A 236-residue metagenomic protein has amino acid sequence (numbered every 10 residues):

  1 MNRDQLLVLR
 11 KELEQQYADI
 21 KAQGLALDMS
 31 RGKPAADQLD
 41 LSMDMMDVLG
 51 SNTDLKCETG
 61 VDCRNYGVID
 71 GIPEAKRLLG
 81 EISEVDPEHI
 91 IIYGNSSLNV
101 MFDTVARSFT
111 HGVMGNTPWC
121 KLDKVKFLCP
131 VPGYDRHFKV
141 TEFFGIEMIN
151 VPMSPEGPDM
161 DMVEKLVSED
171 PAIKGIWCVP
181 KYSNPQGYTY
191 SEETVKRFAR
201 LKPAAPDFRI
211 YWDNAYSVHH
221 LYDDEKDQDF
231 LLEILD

Functional and structural regions predicted by a protein language model:
M1-D70, G80-E81: N-terminal "arm"/small-domain region of PLP-dependent enzymes with the aminotransferase-like
A26, L55, A172-I173, F208: A general structural signal for well-ordered secondary-structure junctions
V61-P206, S217-L235: Conserved core of the PLP fold type I
D213: Glycine-centered flexible beta-alpha turn that most often forms the glycine-rich phosphate-binding loop
